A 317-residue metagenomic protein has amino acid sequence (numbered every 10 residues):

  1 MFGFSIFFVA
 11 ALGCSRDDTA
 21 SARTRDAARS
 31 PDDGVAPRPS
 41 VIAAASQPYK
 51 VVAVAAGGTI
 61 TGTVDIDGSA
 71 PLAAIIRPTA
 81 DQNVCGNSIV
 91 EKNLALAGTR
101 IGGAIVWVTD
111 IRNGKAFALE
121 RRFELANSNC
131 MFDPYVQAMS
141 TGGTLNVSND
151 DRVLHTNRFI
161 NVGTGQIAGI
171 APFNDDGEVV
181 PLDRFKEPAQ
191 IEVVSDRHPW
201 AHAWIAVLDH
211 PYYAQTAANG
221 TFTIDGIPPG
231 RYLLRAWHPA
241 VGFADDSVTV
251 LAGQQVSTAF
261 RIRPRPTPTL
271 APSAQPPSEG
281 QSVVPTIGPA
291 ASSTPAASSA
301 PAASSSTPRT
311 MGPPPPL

Functional and structural regions predicted by a protein language model:
M1-L12: Sec-dependent bacterial lipoprotein signal peptides
G3-F4, A55, A296: Generic alpha-helix initiation/capping and coil-helix boundary signal
V9, G68, T286, T294-A297: Residues at secondary-structure transition points
C14-G288, P308-L317: Extracytoplasmic copper-binding redox domains, predominantly the cupredoxin/blue-copper superfamily
A291-S304: Long, intrinsically disordered low-complexity tandem-repeat segments
